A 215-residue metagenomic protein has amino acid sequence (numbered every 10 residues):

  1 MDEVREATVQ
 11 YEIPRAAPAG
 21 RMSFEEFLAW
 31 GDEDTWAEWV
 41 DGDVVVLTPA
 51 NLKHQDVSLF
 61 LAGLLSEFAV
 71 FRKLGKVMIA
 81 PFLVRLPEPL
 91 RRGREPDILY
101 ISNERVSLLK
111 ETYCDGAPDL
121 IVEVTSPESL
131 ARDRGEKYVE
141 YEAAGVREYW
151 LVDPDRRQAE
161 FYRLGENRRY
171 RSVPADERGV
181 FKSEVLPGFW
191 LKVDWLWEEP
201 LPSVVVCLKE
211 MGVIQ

Functional and structural regions predicted by a protein language model:
M1-Q215: Gly/Pro/Ser/Thr-rich low-complexity, intrinsically disordered segments predominantly at protein N-termini
